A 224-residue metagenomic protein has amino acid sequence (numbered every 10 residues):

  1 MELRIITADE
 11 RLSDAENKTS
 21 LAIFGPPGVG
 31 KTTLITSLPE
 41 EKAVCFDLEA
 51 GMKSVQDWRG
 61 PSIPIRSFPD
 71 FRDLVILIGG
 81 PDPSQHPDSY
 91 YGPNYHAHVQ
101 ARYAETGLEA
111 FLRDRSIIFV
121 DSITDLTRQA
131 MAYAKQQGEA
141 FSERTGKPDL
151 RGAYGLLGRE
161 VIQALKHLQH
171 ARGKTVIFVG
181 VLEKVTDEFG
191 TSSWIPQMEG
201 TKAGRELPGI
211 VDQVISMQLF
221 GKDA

Functional and structural regions predicted by a protein language model:
E2-I6, R11-A101, F111-D114, I118 (+1 more regions): Conserved P-loop
G28, E105, E109-A110, R151-G158: Intein modules and their embedded homing endonuclease domains
E49-A50, D121-I123, F178-E183: A short beta-strand-to-loop transition that corresponds to the Sensor-1 phosphate-sensing loop of AAA+ P-loop ATPases
S62, A134-E139, W194-I195: Glycine-rich, phosphate-binding/catalytic loops in enzymes
D114-I117, A171-F178: Loop/turn-to-beta-strand initiation segments
R128-L157: A solvent-exposed, charged loop/short amphipathic helix patch at secondary-structure junctions
E160-G173: Catalytic-core regions built around general acid/base machinery
K174-A224: Phosphate-binding/switch region of NTP-binding enzymes
